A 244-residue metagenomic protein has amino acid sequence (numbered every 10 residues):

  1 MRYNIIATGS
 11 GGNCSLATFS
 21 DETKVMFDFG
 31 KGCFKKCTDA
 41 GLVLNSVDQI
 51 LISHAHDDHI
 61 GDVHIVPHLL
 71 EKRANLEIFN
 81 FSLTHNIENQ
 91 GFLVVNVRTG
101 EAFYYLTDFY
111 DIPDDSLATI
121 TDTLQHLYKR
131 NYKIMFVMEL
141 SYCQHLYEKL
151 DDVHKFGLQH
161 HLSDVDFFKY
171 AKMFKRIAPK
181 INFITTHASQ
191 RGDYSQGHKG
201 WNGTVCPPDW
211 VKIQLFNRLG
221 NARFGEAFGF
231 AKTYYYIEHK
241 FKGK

Functional and structural regions predicted by a protein language model:
M1-V43, R73-R130, H239-K244: Core dinuclear metal-dependent hydrolase active-site scaffold
T23, S53-I60, K72, E77 (+3 more regions): Domain-wide signal for the mature, well-folded portions of proteins, strongly enriched in nucleus-encoded organellar
K31, D57, T107-D111, Y142 (+1 more regions): Short, glycine/acidic-enriched loop or turn micro-motifs at the edges of active sites
G32-K72, H126-V137: Active-site metal-binding motif and surrounding structural segment of the metallo-beta-lactamase
D57-G61, N89-Q90, D115, L146-E148: Short, charged, surface-exposed secondary-structure boundary motifs
I112-Y235: Cap/insert and terminal regions of metallo-dependent hydrolase folds
